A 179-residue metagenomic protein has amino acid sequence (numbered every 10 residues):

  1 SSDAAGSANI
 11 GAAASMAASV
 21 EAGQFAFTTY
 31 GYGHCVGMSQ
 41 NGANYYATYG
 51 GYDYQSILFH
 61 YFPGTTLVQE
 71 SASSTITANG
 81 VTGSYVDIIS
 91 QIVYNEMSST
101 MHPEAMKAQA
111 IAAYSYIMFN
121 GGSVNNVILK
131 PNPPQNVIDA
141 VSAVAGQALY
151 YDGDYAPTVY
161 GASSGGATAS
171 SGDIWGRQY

Functional and structural regions predicted by a protein language model:
S1-Y179: Conserved, single-site charged/polar hotspot
